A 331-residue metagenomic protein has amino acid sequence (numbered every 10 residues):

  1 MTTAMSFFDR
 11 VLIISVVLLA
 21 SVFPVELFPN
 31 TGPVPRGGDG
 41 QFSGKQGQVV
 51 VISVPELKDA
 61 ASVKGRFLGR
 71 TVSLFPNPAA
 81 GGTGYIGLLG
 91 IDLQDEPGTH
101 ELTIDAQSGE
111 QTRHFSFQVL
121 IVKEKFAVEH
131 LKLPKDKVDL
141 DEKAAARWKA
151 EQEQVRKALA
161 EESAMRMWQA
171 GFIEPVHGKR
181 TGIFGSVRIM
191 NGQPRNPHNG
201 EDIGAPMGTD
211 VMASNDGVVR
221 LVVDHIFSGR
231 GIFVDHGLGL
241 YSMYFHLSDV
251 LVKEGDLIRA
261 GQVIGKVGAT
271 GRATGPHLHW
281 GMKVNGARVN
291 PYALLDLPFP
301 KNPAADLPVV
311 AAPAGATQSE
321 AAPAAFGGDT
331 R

Functional and structural regions predicted by a protein language model:
T3-I13: Bacterial N-terminal signal peptides that target proteins for export
F7-F8, F23, F28, F326: Aromatic (phenylalanine/tyrosine) cluster motif
I13-F23: Bacterial N-terminal signal peptides
F28-Q118, K123: Cationic-aromatic interfacial patches
F28-R36, L257, A293, L297-R331: Compositionally biased, proline/threonine/alanine/serine-rich low-complexity intrinsically disordered stretches
G37-D39, S116-S228, S319-R331: Surface-exposed, glycine-biased beta-strand/turn segments
E56-K58, I91-L93, I121-K125, S186 (+3 more regions): Non-catalytic surface loops within mature trypsin-like serine protease
I173-P313: Catalytic cores of peptidoglycan-degrading enzymes
